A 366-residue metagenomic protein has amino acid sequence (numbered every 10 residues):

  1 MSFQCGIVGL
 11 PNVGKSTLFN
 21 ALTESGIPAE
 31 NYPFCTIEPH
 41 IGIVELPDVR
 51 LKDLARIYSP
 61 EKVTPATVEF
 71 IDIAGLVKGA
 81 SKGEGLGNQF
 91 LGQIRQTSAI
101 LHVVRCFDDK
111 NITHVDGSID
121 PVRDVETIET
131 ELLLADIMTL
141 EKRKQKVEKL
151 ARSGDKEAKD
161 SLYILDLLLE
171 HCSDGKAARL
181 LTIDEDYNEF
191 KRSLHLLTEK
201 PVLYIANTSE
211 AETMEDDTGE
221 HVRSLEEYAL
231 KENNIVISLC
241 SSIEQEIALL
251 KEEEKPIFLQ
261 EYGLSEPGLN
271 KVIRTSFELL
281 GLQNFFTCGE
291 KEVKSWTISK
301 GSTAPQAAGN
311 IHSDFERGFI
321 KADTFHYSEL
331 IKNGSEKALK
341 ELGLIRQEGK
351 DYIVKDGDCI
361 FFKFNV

Functional and structural regions predicted by a protein language model:
M1-T113, V122, E141-K142, V147: Conserved G1/Walker A P-loop phosphate-binding module
S2-V8, V13, F19, K146-I353 (+2 more regions): C-terminal-of-GTPase-core extension/linker across diverse P-loop GTPases
E24, R56, G92, T130 (+2 more regions): Short, intrinsically disordered, mixed-charge
E24-S25, R50-L51, G75-V77, R105-N111 (+5 more regions): Conserved nucleotide-binding/hydrolysis micro-motifs of P-loop NTPases
T36, Q89, L132, T139 (+3 more regions): Alpha-helical initiation/capping and key positions within long helical/coiled-coil segments
L76-K82, G117, R123-L132, A151-E157 (+2 more regions): Flexible beta-alpha connector loops of hexameric P-loop NTPases
R95, A99-H102, F107-A135, T139-K142 (+2 more regions): Switch/coupling subdomain of P-loop NTPase systems
